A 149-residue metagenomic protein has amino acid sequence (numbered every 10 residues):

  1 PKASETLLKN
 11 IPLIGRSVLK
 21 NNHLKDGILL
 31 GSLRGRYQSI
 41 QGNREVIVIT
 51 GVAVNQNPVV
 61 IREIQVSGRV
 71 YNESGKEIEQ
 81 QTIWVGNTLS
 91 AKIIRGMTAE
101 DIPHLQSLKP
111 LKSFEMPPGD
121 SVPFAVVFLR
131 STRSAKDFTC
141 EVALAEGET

Functional and structural regions predicted by a protein language model:
P1-V48, E73, F114-T149: Membrane engagement elements in two modes
V48-I49, V54, L105, K109: N-terminal post-signal-peptidase region of extra-cytosolic proteins
V52-N57, N72: Asparagine-centered strand-capping/turn motif at beta-strand->loop junctions
P58-R62, S134: A short beta-turn/strand-edge loop motif at beta-sheet boundaries
R62-K109: The feature marks short-to-medium sequence segments in extracytoplasmic or secretory-pathway proteins
